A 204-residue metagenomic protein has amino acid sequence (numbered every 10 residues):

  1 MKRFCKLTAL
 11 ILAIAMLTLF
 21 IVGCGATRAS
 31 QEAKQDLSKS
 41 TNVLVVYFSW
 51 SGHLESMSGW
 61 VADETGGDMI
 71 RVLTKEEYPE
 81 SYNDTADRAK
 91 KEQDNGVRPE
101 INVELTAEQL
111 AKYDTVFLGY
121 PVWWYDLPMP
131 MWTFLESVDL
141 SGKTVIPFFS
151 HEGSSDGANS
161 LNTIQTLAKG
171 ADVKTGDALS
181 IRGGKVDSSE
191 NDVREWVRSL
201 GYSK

Functional and structural regions predicted by a protein language model:
F4-T8, G23-K204: Active-site-proximal alpha-helix that buttresses catalytic centers in soluble enzyme cores
I11-F20: Bacterial N-terminal signal peptides
